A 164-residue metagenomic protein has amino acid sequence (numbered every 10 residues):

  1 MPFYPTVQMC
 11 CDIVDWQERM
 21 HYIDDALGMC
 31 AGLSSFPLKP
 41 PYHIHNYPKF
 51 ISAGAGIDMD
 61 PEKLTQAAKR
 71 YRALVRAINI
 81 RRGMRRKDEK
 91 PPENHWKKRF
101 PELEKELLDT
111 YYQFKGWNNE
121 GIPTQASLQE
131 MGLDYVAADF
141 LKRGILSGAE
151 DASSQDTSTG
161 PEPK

Functional and structural regions predicted by a protein language model:
M1-K164: Extended C-terminal regions of large enzymes
